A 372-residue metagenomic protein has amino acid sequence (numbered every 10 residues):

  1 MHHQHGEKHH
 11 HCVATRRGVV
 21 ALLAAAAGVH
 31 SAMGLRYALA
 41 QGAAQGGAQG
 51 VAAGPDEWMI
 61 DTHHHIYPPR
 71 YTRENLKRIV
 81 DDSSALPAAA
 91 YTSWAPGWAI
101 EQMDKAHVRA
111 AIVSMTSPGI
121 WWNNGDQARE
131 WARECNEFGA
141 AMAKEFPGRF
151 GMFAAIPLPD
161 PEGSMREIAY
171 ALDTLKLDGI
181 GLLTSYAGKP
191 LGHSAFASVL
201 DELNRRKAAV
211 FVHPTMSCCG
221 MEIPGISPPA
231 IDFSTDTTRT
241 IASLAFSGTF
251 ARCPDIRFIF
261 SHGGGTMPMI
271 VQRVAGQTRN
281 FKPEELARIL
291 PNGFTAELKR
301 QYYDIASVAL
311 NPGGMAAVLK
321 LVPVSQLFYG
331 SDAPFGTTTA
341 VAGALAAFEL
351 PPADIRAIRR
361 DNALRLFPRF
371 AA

Functional and structural regions predicted by a protein language model:
H2-L39, A48-W58, T62, P68-A110 (+7 more regions): Mid-to-C-terminal alpha-helical segments outside catalytic/metal-binding sites
I60-H64, A111-V113, M152-A154, I180-L182 (+4 more regions): Hydrophobic faces of well-ordered beta-strands that scaffold small-molecule active sites in alpha/beta enzyme cores
H65, T215-M216, G264, A309 (+1 more regions): Catalytic metal-binding/acid-base residues of hydrolase active sites
P68-W94, S217-T237, V274-Q301: Active-site gating loops and adjacent loop-to-helix segments of metal-dependent hydrolytic enzymes
A89-S93, I120-W121, L158-S164, A187-S194 (+3 more regions): Acidic-and-aromatic substrate-binding clefts and catalytic sites of carbohydrate-active enzymes
R109, V113-S247: Active-site gating/metal-coordination segments in enzymes
S234-D236, D255, N280-T338: Active-site-adjacent C-terminal substructures of enzyme catalytic domains
F246-R257: Active-site region of glycoside hydrolase catalytic domains
